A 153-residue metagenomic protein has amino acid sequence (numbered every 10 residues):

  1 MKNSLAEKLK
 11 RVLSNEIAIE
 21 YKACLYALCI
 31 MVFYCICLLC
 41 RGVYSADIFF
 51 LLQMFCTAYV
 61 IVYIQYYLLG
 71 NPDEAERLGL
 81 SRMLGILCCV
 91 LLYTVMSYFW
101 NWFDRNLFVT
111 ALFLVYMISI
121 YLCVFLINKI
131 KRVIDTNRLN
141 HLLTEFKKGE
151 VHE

Functional and structural regions predicted by a protein language model:
M1-R41: N-terminal signal-anchor transmembrane alpha-helix
I17, Y21-C29, F49-Q53, L80-C88 (+1 more regions): Alpha-helical transmembrane segments of integral membrane proteins
L38-N101: The feature represents the first ordered module of a protein
V62-Y67, L122-K129, K148-H152: Juxtamembrane membrane-interface segments at transmembrane alpha-helix termini
L68-E74, W102-R105, L126-R138: A cytosolic-side transmembrane-helix exit/cap motif
L84-F113, M117-I130: C-terminal halves and exits of single transmembrane alpha-helices
D135-E153: Short, highly charged, low-complexity non-transmembrane loops/tails of multi-pass membrane proteins
